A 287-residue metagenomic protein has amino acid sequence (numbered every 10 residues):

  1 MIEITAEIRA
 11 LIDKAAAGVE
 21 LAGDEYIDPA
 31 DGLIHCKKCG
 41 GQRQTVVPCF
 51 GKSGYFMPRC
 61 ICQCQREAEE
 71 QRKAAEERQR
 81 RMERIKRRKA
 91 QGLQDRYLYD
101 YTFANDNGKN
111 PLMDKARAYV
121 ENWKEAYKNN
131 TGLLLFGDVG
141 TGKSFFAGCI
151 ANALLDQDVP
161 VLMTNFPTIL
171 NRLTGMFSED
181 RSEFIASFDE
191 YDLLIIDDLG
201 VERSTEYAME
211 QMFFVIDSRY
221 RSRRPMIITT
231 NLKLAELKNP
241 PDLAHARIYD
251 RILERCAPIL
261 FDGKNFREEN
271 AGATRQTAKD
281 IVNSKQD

Functional and structural regions predicted by a protein language model:
M1-N107, E269-D287: A short, basic N-terminal segment
L93-L133: Pre-Walker A (pre-P-loop) alpha-helix and adjacent loop at the N terminus of AAA/AAA+ ATPase modules, a conserved
P111-V120, K128, A151-Y191, R203-E210: Short glycine-rich substrate-engagement loop in P-loop NTPases that contacts/grips substrate
Y127-A147: Walker A/P-loop nucleotide-binding motif
L133, L162, I195, I227 (+1 more regions): Hydrophobic/aromatic beta-strand patches that form the interior of the parallel beta-sheet core in alpha/beta enzyme
V159-P160, E190-L193, S222-I228: Loop/turn-to-beta-strand initiation segments
N171-R172, E202-D287: Replace "adjacent to P-loop NTPase cores in ATP/GTP-dependent enzymes" with "adjacent to NTP-binding cores
D198-L199: Walker B catalytic acidic pair
